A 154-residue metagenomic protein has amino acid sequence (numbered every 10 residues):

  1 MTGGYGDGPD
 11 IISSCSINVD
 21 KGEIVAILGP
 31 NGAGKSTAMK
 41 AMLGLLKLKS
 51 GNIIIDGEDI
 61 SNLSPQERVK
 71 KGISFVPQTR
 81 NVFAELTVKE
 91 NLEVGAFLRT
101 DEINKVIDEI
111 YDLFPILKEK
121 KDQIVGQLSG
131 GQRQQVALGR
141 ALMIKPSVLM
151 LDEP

Functional and structural regions predicted by a protein language model:
T2-S14, K21-A26, L45-K47, L63-P65: A short, flexible loop at the N-terminus of ABC-type nucleotide-binding domains that lies
Y5-D7, V25, V88-K105, L113-P115: ABC-type ATPase nucleotide-binding domains, specifically the catalytic core motifs of the NBD
L28-P30: The feature captures the beta-strand-to-loop junction immediately N-terminal to the Walker
G51-E58, K71, I103-K105, D112: Conserved ABC transporter NBD signature motif
I124-L128: Conserved ABC ATPase signature
K145: Conserved catalytic motifs of ABC-family nucleotide-binding domains
L149-D152: Catalytic Walker B motif of ABC-type/P-loop ATPase nucleotide-binding domains
